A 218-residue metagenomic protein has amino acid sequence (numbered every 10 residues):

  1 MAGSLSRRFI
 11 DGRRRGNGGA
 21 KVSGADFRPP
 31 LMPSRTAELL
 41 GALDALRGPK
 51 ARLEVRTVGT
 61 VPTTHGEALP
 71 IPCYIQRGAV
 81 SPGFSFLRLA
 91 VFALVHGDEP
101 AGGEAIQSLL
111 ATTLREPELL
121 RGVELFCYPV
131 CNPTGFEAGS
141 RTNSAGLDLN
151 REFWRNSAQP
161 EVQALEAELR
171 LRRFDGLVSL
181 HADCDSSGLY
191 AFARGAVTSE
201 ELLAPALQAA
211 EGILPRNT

Functional and structural regions predicted by a protein language model:
A2-P72: Short glycine- and acidic-rich boundary segments immediately preceding or forming the N-terminal edge of structured
L46-P49, Y74-R77, D98, T112 (+1 more regions): Generic N-terminal helix/loop capping motif
R56, Y74, F126-Y128: General small-molecule cofactor/ligand-binding pocket signal
V58-T63, G78, V130-N132, W154: Residues that form or immediately flank small-molecule/cofactor binding pockets and catalytic motifs
T64-G66, S81-G83, D98: Short glycine/serine/proline-enriched coil/turn segments at secondary-structure junctions
P72-S85: Short beta-strand-to-loop junctions in surface cap/lid or active-site-entrance loops
S85-A90, V95, E99-T218: Active-site/substrate-binding loop(s) of hydrolase catalytic cores
